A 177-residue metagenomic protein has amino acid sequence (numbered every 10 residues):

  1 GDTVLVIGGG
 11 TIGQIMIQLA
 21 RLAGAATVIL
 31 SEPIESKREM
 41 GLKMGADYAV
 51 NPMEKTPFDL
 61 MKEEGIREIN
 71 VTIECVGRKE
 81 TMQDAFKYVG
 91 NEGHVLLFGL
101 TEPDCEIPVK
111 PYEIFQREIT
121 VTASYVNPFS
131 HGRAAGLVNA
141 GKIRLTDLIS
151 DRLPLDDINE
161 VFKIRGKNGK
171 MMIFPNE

Functional and structural regions predicted by a protein language model:
G1-E54: Mid-domain Rossmann-like dinucleotide-binding core that forms the NAD(H)/NADP(H) cofactor-binding site
T3, E39-E118: Glycine-rich cofactor phosphate-binding loops and adjacent beta1-alpha1 units of small-molecule cofactor enzyme domains
A25-A26, E68, K142-D147: A local structural motif
V28-I29, L96, T122: Conserved beta-strand positions in the Rossmann-like core of class I SAM-dependent methyltransferases
P33-I34, T101, N127: Residues in the short beta-alpha loop(s) of Rossmann-like NAD(P)-binding domains
Q83-K87, P128-E177: C-terminal hydrophobic helical "lid"/dimerization subdomain of Rossmann-like NAD(P)H-dependent oxidoreductases
F115, Y125-N127: Glycine-rich phosphate/pyrophosphate-binding beta-alpha loops
